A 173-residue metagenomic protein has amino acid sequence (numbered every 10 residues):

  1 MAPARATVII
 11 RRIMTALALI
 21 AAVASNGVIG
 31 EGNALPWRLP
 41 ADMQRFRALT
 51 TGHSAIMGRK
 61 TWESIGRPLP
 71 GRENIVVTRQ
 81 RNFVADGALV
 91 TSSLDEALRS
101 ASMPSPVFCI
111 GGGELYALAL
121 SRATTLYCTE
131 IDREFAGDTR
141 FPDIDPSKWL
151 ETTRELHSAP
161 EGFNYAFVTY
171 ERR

Functional and structural regions predicted by a protein language model:
M1-I13: N-terminal amphipathic/basic-hydrophobic helices that include classical n-h-c signal peptides and signal-anchor
L17-R173: Flexible, gly/pro- and Lys/Arg-enriched active-site loops
